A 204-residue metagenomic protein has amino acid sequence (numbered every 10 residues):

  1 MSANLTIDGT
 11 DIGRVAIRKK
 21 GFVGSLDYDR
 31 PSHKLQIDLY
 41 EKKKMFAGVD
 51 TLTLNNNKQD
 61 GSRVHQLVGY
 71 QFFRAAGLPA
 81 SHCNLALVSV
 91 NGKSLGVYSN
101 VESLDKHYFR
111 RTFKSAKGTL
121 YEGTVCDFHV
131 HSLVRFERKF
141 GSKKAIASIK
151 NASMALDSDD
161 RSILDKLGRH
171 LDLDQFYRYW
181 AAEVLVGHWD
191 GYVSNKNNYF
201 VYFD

Functional and structural regions predicted by a protein language model:
M1-D204: Phosphate/dinucleotide-binding and metal-coordinating scaffold of catalytic cores in nucleotide-dependent enzymes
